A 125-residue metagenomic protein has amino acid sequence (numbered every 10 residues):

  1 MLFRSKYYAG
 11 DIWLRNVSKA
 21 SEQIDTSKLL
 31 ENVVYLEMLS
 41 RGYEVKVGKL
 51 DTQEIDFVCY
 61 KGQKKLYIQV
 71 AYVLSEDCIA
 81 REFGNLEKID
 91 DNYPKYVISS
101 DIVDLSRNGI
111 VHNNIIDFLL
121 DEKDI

Functional and structural regions predicted by a protein language model:
M1-I125: A cross-kingdom feature that marks ATP-driven nucleic-acid transaction machinery
